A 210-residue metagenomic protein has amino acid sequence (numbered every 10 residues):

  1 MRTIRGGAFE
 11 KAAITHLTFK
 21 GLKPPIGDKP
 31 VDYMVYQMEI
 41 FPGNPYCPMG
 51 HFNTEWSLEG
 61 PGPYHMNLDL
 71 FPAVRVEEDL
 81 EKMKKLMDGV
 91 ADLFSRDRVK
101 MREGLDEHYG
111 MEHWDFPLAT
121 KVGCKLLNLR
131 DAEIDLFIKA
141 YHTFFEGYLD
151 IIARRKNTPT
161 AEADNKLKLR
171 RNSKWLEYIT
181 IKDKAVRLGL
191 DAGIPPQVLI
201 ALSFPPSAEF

Functional and structural regions predicted by a protein language model:
M1-A13, R96-G110, W114-D131: Active-site acidic/histidine clusters and adjacent loop/turn architecture that either coordinate catalytic ions
M1-I26, L129-K182: Gly/Pro-rich turn-and-neighbor structural signature
M1-M66: Internal mixed beta-strand/loop scaffold within catalytic domains of large alpha/beta enzymes
C47-M49, V76-D79, R187-L190: Short helix/loop capping segments that flank catalytic or ligand/cofactor-binding pockets
G60-G104: Compact, glycine/acidic-enriched structural inserts
P61-A73, E112-N128, S203: Residues forming anionic-ligand binding surfaces in small-molecule and nucleic-acid pockets of primarily soluble enzymes
L80, D115, K125-N128, E177-I181 (+1 more regions): Extended, well-ordered protein cores
V186-F210: TerminUS-proximal long segments
